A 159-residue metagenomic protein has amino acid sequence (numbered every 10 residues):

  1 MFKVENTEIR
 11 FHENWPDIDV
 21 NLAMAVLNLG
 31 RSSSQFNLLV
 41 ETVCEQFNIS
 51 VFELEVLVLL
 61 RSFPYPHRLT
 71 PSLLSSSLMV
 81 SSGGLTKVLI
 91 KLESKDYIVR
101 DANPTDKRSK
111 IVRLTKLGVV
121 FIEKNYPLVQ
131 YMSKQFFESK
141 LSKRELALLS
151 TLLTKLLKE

Functional and structural regions predicted by a protein language model:
M1-F47: N-terminal leader segment of winged-helix/HTH proteins
N28, E55-L59, V120, L148: Pre-recognition alpha-helix immediately N-terminal to the DNA-recognition helix within helix-turn-helix or winged-helix
R31, V58-Y65, Y126, T154: Short, locally clustered residues in the helix-turn-helix/winged-helix DNA-binding domain
L38-S81: N-terminal helix-turn-helix DNA-binding core of bacterial DNA-binding proteins
P71, L89-I90: Short, hydrophobic-biased segments on the C-terminal half of alpha helices that form "recognition helices"
V88, L152: Residues within the DNA-recognition helix of helix-turn-helix
I90-A147: Charged, amphipathic alpha-helical coiled-coil/dimerization segments
